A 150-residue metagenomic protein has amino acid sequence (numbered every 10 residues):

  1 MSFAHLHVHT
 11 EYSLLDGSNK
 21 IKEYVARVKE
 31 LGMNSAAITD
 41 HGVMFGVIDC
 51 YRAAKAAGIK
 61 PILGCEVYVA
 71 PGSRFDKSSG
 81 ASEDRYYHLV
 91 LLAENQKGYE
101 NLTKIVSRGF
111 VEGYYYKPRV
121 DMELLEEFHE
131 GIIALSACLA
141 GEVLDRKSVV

Functional and structural regions predicted by a protein language model:
M1-V150: Phosphodiester-processing cores and adjacent nucleic acid-binding clamps
